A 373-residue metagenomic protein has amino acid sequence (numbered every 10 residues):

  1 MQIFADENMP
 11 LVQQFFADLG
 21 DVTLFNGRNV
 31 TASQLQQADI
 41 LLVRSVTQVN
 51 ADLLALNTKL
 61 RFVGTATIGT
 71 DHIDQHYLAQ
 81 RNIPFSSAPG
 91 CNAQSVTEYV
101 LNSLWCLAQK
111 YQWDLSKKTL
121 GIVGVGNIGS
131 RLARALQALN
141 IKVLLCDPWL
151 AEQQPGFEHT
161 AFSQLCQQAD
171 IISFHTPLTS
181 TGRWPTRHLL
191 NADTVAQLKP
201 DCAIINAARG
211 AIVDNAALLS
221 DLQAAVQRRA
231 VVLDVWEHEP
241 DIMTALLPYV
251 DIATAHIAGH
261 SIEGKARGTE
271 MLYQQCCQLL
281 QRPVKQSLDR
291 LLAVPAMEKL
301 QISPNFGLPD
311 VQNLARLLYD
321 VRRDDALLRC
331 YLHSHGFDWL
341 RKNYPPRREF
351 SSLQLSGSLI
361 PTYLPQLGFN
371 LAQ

Functional and structural regions predicted by a protein language model:
M1-A38: N-terminal glycine-/charge-rich "phosphate-binding" loop or analogous flexible N-terminal tail
D6, V43-R44, A66, S173-T176 (+1 more regions): Short, well-ordered coil/turn residues at beta-beta hairpins and beta-strand->alpha-helix junctions within
E7, P89, T97, S116-Q137: Glycine-rich adenosine-cofactor-binding loop
P10, A138-P155: NAD(P)-binding Rossmann-fold cofactor-contacting core
I40-W113: Phosphate/diphosphate ligand-binding glycine-rich loop within oxidoreductases
V49, A151-T244: Rossmann-like adenosine-cofactor binding region
L60, S116-T119, A192, D201: Phosphate-coordination loops involved in phosphoryl transfer and adenosine-cofactor binding
D201, A207-L371: Rossmann-like dinucleotide-binding domain for NAD(H)/NADP(H)
